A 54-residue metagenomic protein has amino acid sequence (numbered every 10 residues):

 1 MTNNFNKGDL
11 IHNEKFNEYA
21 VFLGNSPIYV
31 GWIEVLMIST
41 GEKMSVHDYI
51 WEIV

Functional and structural regions predicted by a protein language model:
T2, N6-I50: Basic/aromatic-rich interaction segments and small domains that mediate binding to polyanionic partners
E52-V54: Short, surface-exposed linear segments at secondary-structure transitions and domain or protein termini
